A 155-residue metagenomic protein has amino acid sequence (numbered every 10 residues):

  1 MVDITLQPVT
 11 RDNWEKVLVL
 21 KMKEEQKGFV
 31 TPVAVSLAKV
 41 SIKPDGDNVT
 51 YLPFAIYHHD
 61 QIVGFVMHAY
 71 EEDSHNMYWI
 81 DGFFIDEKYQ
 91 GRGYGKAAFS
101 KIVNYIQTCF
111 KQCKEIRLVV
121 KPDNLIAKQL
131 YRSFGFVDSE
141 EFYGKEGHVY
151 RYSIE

Functional and structural regions predicted by a protein language model:
D3-I4, P8-D81, D86-K88, Y105-C109 (+1 more regions): Acetyl-CoA-dependent GNAT
A69, R117-V119, S139: Solvent-exposed beta-strand sheet faces enriched in polar/charged residues
D86-R92, P122-D123: Active-site acidic-Proline motif in GNAT/NAT acetyltransferases
Y89, G93-K101: Conserved acetyl-CoA pyrophosphate-binding loop and the N-cap/start of the following alpha-helix in GNAT-like
K96, P122-E140: Conserved active-site alpha-helix within GNAT-family acetyltransferase domains
Q112, I116-K128, G144-G147: Conserved beta-strand-loop-alpha-helix junction that forms the acyl-donor binding cleft
H148-E155: Terminal substrate-recognition subdomain of acyl/acetyltransferases
